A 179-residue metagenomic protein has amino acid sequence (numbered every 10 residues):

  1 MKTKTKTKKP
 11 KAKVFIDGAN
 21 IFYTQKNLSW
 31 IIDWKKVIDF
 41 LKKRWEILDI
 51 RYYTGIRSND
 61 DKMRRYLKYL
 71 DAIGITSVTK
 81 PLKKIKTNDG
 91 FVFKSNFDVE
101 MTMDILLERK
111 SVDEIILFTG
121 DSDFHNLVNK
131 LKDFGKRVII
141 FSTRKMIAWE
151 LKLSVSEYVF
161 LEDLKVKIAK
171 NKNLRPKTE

Functional and structural regions predicted by a protein language model:
K2-F97, R137-I139, M146-I147: Domain-level signal for Mg2+-assisted phosphodiester chemistry and nucleotide/NA-binding surfaces in nucleic-acid
D17, Y52, L70, I105 (+3 more regions): A residue-level signal for conserved active-site and pocket-lining positions in enzyme catalytic cores
K36-V37, E100-D104, D123: Well-ordered alpha-helical segments embedded in enzymatic catalytic cores
V78, Y158-D163: Short acidic-hydrophobic, aromatic-tinged amphipathic segments that line or gate anion-handling sites
N88-F118: Internal catalytic-core helix/loop-beta-alpha segment that presents or stabilizes conserved functional determinants
V112-S154: Active-site histidine-anchored catalytic micro-motif
D163-E179: A charged, well-structured terminal subsegment
